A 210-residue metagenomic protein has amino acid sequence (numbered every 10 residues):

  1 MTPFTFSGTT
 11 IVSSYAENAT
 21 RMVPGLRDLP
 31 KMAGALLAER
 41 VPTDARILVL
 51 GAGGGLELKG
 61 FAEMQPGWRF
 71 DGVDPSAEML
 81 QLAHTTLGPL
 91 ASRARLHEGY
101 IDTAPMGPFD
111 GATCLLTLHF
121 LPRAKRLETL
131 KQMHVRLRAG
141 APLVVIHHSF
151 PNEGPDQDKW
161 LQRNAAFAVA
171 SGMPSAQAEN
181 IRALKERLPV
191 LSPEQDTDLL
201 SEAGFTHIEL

Functional and structural regions predicted by a protein language model:
M1-A16: N-terminal, positively charged/glycine-rich alpha-helical extensions of SAM-dependent methyltransferases
G25-T43: Conserved alpha-helix/loop element of class I SAM-dependent methyltransferases that forms part of the SAM/SAH-binding
R46-V49, G54-T103: Class I SAM-dependent methyltransferase SAM/SAH-binding core
T113: A conserved beta-strand element that flanks and buttresses the S-adenosyl-L-methionine
L116-H119: Short catalytic micro-motifs in class I SAM-dependent methyltransferases
L127-A139: A short glycine-rich, Lys/Arg-flanked "PGG" loop and its adjoining helix->strand segment in the class I
P142-A170: Conserved class I S-adenosyl-L-methionine
E186-A203: Short alpha-helix
